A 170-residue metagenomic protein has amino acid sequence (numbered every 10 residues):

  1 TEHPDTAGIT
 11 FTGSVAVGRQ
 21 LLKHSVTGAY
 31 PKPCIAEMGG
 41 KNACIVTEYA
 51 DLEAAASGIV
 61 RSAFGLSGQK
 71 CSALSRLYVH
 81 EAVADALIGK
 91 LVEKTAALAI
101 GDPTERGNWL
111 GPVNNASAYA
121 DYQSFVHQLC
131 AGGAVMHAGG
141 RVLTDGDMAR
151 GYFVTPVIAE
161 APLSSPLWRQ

Functional and structural regions predicted by a protein language model:
T1-T10: A structured beta-alpha segment of the ubiquitous adenosine-cofactor-binding alpha/beta core
G8, A16-L167: ALDH superfamily catalytic-core signature
